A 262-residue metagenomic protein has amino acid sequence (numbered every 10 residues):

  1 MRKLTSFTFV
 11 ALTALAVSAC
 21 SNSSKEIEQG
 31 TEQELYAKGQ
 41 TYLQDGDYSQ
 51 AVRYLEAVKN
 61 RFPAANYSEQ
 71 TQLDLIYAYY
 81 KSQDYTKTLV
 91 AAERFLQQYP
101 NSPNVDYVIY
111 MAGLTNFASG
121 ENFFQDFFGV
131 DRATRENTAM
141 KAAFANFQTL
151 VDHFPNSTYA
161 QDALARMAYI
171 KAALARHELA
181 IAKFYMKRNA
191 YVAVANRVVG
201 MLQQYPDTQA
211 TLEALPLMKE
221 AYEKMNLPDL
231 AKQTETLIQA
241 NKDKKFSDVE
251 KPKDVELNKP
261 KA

Functional and structural regions predicted by a protein language model:
R2-S6, A16-A262: Acidic, polar-rich low-complexity tracts and alpha-helical solenoid repeat scaffolds
F9: Conserved glycine-rich beta-strand-loop-beta hairpin in the small C-terminal domain of fold type I
